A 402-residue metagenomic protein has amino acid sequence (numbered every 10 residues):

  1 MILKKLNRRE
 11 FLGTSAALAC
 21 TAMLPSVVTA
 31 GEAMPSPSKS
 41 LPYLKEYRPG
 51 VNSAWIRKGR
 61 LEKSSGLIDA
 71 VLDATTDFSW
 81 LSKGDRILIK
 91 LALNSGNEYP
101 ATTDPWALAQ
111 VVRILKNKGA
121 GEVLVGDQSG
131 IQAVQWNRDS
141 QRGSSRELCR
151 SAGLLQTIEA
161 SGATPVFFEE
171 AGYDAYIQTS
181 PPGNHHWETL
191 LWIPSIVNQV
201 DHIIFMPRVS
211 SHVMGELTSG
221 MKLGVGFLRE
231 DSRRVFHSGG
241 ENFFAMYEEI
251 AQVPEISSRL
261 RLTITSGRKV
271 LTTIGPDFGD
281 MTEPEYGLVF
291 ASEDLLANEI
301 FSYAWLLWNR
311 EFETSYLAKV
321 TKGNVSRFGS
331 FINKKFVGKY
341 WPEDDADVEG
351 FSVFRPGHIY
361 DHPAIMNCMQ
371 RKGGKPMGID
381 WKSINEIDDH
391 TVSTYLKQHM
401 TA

Functional and structural regions predicted by a protein language model:
I2-A402: N-terminal and secondary-structure boundary signal
